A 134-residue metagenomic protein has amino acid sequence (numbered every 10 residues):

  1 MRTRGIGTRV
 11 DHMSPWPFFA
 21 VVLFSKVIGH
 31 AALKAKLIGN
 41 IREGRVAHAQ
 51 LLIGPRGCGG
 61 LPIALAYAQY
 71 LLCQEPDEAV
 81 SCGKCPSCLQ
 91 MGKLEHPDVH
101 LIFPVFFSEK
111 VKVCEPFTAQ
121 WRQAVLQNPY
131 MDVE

Functional and structural regions predicted by a protein language model:
G5-G7: Residue-identity detector for glycine
D11-H12: Intrinsic-disorder-associated, low-complexity terminal segments enriched in Asp/Asn/His/Tyr and depleted of Lys/Arg
W16-F18, L23-E134: Clamp-loader machinery-focused feature within the broader ASCE/P-loop NTPase space
